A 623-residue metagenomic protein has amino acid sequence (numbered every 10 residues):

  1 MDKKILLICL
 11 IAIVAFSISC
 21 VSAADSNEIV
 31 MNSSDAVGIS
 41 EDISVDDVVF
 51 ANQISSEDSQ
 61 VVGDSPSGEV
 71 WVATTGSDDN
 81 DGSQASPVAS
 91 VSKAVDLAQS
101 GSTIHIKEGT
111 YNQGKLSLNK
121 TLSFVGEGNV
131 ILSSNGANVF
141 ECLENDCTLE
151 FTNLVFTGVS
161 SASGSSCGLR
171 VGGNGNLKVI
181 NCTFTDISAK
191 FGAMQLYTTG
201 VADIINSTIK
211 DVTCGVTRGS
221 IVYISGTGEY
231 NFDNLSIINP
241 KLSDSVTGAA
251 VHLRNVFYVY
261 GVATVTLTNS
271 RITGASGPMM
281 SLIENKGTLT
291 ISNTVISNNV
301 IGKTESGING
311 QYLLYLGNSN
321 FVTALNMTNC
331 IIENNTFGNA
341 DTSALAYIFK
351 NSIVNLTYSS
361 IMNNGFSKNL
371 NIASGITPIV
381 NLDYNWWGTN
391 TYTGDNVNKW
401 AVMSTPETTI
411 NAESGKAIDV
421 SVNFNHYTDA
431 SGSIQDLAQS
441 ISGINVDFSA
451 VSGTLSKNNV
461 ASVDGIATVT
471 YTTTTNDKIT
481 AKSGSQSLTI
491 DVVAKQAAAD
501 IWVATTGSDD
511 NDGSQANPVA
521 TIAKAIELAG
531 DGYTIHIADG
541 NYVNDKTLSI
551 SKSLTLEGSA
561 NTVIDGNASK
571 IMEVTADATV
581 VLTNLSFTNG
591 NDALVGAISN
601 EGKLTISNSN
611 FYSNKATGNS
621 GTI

Functional and structural regions predicted by a protein language model:
K4-S22: Sec-dependent N-terminal signal peptides of Gram-positive bacterial secreted proteins and lipoproteins
F16-E69, N381-A412: Functionally critical loop-and-helix segments that line ligand-binding/catalytic clefts of soluble enzyme domains
V30-S67, T74-T110, T505-A538: Acidic Gly/Asp/Thr-rich repetitive segments characteristic of extracellular carbohydrate-active and adhesion proteins
E69, V125-N129, T148-G158, N176-D186 (+11 more regions): Right-handed parallel beta-helix
T75-D79, S102, G109-Y111, G128-V130 (+6 more regions): Acidic glycine-/aspartate-rich tracts in secreted/extracellular proteins
S77, N135, L154-C167, T185-A193 (+11 more regions): Glycine-centered low-complexity coil/loop motifs and glycine-rich tracts, especially the flexible linkers
D96-S100, N112-S123, I131-K178, A189-T199 (+9 more regions): Extracellular beta-strand-rich solenoid/capping regions of secreted or surface-exposed proteins that bind or remodel
Y315, N339-A340, Y347-K350, V354-Y358 (+4 more regions): The feature marks long extracellular or luminal low-complexity segments
